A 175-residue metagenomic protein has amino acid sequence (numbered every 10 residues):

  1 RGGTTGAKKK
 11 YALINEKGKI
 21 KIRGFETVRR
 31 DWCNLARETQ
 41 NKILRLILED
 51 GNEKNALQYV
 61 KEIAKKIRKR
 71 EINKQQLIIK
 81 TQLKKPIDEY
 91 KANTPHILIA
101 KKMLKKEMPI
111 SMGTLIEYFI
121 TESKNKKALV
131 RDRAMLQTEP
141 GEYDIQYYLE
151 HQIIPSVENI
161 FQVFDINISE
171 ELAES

Functional and structural regions predicted by a protein language model:
R1-E174: DNA-dependent DNA polymerase catalytic subunits
